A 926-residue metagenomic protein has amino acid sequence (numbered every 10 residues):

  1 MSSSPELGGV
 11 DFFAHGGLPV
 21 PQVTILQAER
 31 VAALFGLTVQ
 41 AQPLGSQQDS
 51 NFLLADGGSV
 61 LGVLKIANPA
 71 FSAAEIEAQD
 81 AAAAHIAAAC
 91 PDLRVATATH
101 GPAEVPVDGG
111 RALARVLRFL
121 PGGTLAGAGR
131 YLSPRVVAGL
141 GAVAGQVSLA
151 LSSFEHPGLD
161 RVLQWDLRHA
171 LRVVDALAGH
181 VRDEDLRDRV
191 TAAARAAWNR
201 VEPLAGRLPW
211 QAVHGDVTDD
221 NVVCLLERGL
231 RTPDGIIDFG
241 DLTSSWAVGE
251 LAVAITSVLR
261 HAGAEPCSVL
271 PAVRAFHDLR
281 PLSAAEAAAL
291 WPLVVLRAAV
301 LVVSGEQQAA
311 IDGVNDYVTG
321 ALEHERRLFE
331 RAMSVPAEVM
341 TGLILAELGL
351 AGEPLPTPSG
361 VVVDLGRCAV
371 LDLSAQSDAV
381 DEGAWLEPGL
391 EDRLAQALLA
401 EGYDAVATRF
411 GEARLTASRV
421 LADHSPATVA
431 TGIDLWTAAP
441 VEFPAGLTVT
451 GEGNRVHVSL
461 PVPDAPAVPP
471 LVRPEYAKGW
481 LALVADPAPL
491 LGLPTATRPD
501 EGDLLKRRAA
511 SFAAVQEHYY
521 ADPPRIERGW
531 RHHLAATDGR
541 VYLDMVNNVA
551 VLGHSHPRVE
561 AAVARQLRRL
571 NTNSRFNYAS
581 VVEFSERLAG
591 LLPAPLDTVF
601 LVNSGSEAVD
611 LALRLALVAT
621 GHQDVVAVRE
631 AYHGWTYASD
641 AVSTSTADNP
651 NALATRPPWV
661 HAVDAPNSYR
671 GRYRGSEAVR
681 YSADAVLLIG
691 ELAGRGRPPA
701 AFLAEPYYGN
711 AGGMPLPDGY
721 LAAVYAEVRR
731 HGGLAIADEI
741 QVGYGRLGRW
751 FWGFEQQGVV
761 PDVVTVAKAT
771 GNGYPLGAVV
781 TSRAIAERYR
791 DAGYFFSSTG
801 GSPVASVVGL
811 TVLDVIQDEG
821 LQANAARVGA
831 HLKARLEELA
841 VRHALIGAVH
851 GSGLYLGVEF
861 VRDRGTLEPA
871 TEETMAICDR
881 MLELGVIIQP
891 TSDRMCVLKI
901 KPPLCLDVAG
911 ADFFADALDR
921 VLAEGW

Functional and structural regions predicted by a protein language model:
P21-A32, S153-H156, R172-G215, L225-R228 (+1 more regions): An alpha-helical support segment within catalytic cores of ATP-dependent transferases
L44-G58, V63-L64, A98, W198-G249: Active-site acidic catalytic loop and adjacent metal/ATP-binding pocket of ATP-dependent phosphoryl transfer enzymes
I66-G110, A128, P134-A138: A conserved alpha-helical element in kinase catalytic cores
G127-L186, L208-W210, Q623-A641, S645-A652: A cross-family kinase active-site recognition segment
L177-H180, L301-E353: ATP/Mg2+ or Mg2+-diphosphate-binding catalytic cores that bind nucleotide phosphates or diphosphates via glycine-rich
A247-P281, V295-G313: Active-site activation/catalytic loop segments of kinase-like enzymes and analogous catalytic loops in related
I344-P440, D464-P499: Polar/charged, compositionally biased leader and regulatory segments
A496-W926: Conserved N-terminal phosphate-binding loop of PLP-dependent enzymes in the Aspartate aminotransferase
